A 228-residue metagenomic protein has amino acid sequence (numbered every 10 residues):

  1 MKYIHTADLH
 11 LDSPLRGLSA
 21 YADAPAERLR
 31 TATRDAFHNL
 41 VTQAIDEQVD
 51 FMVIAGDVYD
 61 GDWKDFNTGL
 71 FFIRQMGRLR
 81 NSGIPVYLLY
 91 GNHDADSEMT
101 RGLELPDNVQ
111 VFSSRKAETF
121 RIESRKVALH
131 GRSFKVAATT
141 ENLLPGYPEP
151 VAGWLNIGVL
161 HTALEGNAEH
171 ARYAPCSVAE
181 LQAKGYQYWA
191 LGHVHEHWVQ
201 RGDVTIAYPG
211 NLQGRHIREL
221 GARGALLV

Functional and structural regions predicted by a protein language model:
M1-A7, T31-Q43, A137-G146, W189-G192 (+1 more regions): Phosphate-binding glycine-rich loops and adjacent basic patches that engage nucleotide phosphates, nucleic-acid
M1-G69: N-terminal active-site segment of His-dependent metallophosphoesterases
F51, D62-A207, N211-L226: His/Asp/Glu-rich metal-coordinating catalytic cores of metallo-dependent phosphodiesterases/hydrolases acting on
